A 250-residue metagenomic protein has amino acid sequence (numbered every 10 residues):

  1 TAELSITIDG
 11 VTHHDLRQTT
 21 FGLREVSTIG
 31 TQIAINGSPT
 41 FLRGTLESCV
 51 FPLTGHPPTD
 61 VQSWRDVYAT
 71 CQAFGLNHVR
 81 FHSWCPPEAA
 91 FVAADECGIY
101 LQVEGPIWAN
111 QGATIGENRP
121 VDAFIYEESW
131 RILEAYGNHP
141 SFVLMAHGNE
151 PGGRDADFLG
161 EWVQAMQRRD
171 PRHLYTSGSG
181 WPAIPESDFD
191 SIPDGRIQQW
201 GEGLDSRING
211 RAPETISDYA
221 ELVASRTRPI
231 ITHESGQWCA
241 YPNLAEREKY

Functional and structural regions predicted by a protein language model:
E3, I8-N110, N118-L144: Active-site-adjacent substrate/metal-binding segments within catalytic domains of carbohydrate-active enzymes
H78-Y250: Substrate-binding/catalytic cleft of secreted carbohydrate-active enzymes, primarily glycoside hydrolases
